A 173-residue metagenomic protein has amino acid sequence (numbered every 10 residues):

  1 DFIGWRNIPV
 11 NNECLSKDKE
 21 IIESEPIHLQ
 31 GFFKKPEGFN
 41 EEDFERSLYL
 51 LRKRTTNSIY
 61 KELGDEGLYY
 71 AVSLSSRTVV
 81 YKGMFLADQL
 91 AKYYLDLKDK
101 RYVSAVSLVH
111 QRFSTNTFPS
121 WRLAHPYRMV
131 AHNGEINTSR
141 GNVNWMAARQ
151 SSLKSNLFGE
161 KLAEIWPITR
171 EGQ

Functional and structural regions predicted by a protein language model:
D1-Q173: Conserved short alpha-helical segments that host acidic/polar catalytic motifs at enzyme active sites
